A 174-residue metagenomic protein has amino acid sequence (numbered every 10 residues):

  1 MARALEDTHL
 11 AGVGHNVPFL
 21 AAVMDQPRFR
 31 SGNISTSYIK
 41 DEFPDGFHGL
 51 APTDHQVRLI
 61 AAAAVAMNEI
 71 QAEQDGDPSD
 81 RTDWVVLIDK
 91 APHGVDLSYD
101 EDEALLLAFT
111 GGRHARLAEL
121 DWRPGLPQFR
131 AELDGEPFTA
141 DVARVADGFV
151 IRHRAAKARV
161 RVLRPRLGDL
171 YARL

Functional and structural regions predicted by a protein language model:
M1-T8: Long hydrophobic segments that form regular secondary structure
R3, A21, Q26-L174: Flexible, low-complexity "carrier/transfer arms" centered on conserved reactive residues that transiently bear covalent
H9-L20: Flexible, glycine/charged-enriched surface loops at secondary-structure junctions
